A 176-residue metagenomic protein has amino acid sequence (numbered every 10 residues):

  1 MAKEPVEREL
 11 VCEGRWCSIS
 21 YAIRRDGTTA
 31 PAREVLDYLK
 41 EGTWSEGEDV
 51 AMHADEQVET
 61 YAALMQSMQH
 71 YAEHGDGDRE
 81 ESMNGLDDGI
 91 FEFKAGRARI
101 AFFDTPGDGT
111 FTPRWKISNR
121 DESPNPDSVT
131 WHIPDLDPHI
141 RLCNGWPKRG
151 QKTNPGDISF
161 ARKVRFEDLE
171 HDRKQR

Functional and structural regions predicted by a protein language model:
M1-R97, T105-I140, W146-R176: Basic, Lys/Arg-enriched alpha-helical interface segments
